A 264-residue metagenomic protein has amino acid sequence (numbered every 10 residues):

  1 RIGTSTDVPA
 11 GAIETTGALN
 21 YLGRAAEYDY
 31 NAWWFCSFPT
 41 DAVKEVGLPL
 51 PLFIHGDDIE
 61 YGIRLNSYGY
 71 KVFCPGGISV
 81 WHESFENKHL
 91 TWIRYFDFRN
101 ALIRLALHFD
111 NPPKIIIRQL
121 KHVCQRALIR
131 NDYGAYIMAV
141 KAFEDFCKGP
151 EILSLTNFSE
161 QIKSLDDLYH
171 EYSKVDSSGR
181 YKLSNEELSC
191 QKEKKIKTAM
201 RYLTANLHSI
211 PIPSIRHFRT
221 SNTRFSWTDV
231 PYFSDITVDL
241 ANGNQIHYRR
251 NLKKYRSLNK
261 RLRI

Functional and structural regions predicted by a protein language model:
R1-D7: Conserved donor NDP-sugar-binding/catalytic core segment of glycosyltransferases
D7-F35: A recurrent flexible, glycine/aromatic-enriched loop bordering the glycosyltransferase active site that acts as
Y30-F35, K44-I63, G69-P75: Donor nucleotide-sugar recognition loop
F38: A conserved hydrophobic position in a structured secondary element of the catalytic/binding core that shapes
L48-P51, I63, S67-Y68, T91-N111 (+1 more regions): Catalytic-core region of carbohydrate-active enzymes that cleave or remodel glycosidic bonds
L52, N87-R94, R126-Y133: Hydrophobic alpha-helical scaffolding
P75-T91: Active-site donor/metal-binding and catalytic loop motifs of nucleotide-sugar-dependent glycosylation enzymes
R99-I264: Terminal low-complexity segments of carbohydrate-biosynthetic enzymes
